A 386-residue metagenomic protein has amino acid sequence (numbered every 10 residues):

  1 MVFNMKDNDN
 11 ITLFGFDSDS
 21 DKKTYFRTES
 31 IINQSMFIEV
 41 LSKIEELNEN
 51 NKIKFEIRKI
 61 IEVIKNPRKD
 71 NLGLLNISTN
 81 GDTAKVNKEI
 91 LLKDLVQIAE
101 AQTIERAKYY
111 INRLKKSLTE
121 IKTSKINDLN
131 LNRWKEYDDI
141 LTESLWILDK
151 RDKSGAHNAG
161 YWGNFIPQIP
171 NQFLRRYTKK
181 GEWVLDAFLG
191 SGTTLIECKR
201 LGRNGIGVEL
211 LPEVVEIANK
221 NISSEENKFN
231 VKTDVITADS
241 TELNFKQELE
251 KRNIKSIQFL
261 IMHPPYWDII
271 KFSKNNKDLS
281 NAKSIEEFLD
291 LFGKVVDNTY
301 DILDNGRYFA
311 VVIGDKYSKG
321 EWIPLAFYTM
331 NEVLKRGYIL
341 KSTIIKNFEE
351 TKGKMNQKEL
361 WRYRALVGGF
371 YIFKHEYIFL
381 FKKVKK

Functional and structural regions predicted by a protein language model:
V2-K386: Class I S-adenosyl-L-methionine-dependent methyltransferase catalytic core
